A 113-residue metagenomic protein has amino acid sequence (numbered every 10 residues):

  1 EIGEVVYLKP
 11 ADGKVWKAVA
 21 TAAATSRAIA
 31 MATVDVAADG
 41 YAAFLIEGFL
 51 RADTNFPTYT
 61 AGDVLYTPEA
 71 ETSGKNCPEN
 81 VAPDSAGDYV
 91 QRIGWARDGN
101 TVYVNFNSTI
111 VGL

Functional and structural regions predicted by a protein language model:
E1-L113: Glycine-anchored, exposed beta-strand/edge motif detector
